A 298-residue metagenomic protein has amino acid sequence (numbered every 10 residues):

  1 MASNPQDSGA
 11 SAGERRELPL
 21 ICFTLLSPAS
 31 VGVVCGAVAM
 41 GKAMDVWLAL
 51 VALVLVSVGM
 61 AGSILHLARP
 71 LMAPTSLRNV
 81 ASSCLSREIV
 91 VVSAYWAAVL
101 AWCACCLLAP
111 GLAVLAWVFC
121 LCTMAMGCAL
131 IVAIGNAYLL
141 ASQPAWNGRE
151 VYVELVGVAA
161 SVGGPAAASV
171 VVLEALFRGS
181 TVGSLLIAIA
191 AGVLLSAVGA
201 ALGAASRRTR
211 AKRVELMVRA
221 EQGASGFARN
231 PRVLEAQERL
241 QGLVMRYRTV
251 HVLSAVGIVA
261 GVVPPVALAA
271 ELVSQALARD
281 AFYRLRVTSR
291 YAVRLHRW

Functional and structural regions predicted by a protein language model:
M1-P5, G59-G62, C128, A220-A224: Short, charged cytosolic
M1-V58, L285-R286, H296-R297: N-terminal signal-anchor module of multipass membrane proteins
L18, C22-L26, M44-D45, S82-C84 (+1 more regions): Long, contiguous internal "core" modules enriched in hydrophobic/ aromatic residues
C35, H66, A166, R279: A residue-level signal for conserved active-site and pocket-lining positions in enzyme catalytic cores
A43-A98: Membrane helical hairpin/interfacial module
L67-T75, L140-P144, A204-K212, Y283-V293: A cytosolic-side transmembrane-helix exit/cap motif
V266-W298: C-terminal structured interaction module
